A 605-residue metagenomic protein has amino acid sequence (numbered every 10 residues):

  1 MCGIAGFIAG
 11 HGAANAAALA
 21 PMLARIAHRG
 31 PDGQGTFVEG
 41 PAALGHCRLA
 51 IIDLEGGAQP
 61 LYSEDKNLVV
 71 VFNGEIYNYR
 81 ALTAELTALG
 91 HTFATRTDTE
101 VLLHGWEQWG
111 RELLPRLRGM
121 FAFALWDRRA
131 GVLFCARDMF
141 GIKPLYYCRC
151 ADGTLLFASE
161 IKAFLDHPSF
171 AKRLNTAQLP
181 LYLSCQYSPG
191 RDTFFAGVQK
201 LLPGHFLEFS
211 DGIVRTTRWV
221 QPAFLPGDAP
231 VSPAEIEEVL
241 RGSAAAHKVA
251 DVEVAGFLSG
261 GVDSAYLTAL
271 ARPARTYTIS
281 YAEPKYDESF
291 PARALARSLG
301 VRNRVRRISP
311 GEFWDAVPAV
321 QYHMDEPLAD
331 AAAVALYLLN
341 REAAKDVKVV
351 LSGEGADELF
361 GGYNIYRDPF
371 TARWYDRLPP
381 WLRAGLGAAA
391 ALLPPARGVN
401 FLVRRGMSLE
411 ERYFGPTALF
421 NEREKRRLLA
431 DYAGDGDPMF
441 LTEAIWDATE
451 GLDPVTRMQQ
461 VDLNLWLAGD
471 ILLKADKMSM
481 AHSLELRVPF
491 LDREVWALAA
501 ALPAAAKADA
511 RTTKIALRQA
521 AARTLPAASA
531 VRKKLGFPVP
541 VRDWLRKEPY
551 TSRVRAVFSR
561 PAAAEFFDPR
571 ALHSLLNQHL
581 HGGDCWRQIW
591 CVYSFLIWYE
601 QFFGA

Functional and structural regions predicted by a protein language model:
M1, P21, E112, D166 (+5 more regions): Adenosyl-5′-phosphate
M1-M324, L336, N340, R523 (+3 more regions): Cysteine-centered catalytic environments shared across enzyme families
A20, R80, E100, A177 (+11 more regions): Non-catalytic, well-ordered alpha-helical scaffold segments
G90-F93, E326, N577-G582: A short glycine/serine-rich beta->alpha loop
L133, V399-N400: Conserved beta-loop-beta connector loops within the AMP-binding
P318-Y322, A344, Y366-D368, W544-R546: Short low-complexity, flexible loop/linker segments enriched in glycine and/or proline with clustered acidic
L328-D330: Acceptor-substrate binding/catalytic loop of class I
L338-A396, W466, L472-V495: Active-site adenylate/phosphate-handling loop in enzymes that bind or generate adenylated species
